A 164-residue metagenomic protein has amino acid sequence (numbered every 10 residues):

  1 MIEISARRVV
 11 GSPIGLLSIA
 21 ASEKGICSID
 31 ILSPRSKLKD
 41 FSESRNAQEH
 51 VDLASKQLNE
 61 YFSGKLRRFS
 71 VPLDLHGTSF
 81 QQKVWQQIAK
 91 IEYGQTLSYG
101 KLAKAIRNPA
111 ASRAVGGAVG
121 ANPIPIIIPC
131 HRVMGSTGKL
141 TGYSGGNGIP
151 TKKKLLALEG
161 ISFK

Functional and structural regions predicted by a protein language model:
M1-A110, L158-K164: Basic nucleic-acid-binding alpha-helical/helix-turn surface characteristic of O6-alkylguanine DNA
A21, M134-G135: Conserved hydrophobic "DFG−1" position in protein kinase catalytic cores
S112-V115: Helix-turn-helix DNA-binding helix
V119: DNA major-groove recognition helix of helix-turn-helix
N122-P123: Terminal helix-turn-helix DNA-binding modules in bacterial transcription factors
I126-V133: Short Lys/Arg-enriched helix C-cap and helix-to-coil transition segments that create basic nucleic-acid-contact patches
S136-K164: …primarily DNA-binding HTH/wHTH and HhH modules…
